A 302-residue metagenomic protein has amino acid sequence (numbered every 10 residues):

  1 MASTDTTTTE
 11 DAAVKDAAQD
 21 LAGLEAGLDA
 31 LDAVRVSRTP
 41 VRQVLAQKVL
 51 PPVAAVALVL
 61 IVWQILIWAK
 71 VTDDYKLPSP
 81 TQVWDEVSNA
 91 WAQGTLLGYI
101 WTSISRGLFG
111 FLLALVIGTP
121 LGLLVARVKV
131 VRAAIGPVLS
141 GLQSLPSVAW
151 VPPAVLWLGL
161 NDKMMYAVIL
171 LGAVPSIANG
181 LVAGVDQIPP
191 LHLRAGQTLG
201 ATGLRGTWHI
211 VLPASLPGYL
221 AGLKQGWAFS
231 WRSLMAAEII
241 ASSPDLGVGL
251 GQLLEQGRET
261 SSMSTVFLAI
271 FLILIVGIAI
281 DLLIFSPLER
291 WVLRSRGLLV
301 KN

Functional and structural regions predicted by a protein language model:
M1-A54, L282-N302: Transmembrane alpha-helical segments of polytopic membrane transport and secretion proteins
V36-V44, A69-L112, Q252, Q256: Periplasmic/extracellular loop-to-transmembrane helix junction in inner-membrane transport proteins
Q43-V71: N-terminal signal-anchor transmembrane alpha helix
F109-L139: Transmembrane-helix boundary motif in ABC transporter permease subunits
S140-S176, A183-G184: Generic hydrophobic transmembrane alpha-helix motif, especially the helices
L156-W157, S233-M263, F267, L272 (+2 more regions): Glycine-rich helix-loop "coupling/hinge" segments at transmembrane-helix boundaries in multipass transporters
A167-L171, L204-A237, L268: Transmembrane alpha-helices
G180-G222: Short cytoplasmic-facing helical segments at TM-TM junctions of multi-pass membrane proteins
